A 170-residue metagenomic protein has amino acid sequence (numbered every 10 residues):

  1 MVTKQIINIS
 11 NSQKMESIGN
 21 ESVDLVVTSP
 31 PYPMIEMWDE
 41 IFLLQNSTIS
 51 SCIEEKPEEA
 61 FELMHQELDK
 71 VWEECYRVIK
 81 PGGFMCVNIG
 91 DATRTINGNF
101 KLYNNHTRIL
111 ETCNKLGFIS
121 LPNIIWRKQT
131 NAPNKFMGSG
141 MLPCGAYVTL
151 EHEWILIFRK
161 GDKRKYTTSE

Functional and structural regions predicted by a protein language model:
M1-E170: Core catalytic lobe of class I
